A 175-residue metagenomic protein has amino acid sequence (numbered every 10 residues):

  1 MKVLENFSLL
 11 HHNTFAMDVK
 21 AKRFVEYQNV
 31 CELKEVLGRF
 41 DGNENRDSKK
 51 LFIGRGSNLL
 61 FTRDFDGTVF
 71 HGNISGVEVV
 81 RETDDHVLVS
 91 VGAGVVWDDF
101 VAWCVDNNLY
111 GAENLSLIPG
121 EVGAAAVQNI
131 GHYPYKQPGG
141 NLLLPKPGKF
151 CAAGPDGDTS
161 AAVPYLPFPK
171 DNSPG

Functional and structural regions predicted by a protein language model:
M1-L144, G148, L166: Anion-binding (especially nucleotide phosphate/pyrophosphate-binding) glycine-rich loop and adjoining beta-alpha core
D156-D158: Intrinsic-disorder-associated, low-complexity terminal segments enriched in Asp/Asn/His/Tyr and depleted of Lys/Arg
K170, P174-G175: Mobile "lid/hinge" segments at catalytic clefts and subdomain interfaces of large enzymes
